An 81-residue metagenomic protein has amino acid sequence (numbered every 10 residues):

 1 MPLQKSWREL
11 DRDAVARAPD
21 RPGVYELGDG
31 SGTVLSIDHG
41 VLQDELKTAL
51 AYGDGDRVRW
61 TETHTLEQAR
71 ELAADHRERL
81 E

Functional and structural regions predicted by a protein language model:
M1-D54, T63-L80: GIY-YIG nuclease catalytic motif and its immediate N-terminal context
R59-W60: Canonical phosphoinositide-binding patch of PH/PH-like domains
